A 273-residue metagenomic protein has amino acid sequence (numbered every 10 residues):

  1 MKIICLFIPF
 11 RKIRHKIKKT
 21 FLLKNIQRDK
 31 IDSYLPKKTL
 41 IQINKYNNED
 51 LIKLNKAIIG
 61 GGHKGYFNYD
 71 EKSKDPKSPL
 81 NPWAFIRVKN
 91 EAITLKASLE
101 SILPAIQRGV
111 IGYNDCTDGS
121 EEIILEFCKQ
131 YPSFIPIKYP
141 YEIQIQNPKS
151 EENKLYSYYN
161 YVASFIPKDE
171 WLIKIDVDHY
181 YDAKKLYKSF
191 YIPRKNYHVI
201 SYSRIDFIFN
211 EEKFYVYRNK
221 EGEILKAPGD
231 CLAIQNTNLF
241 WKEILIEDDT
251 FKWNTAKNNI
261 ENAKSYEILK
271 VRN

Functional and structural regions predicted by a protein language model:
I3-K72, K149-N160, H179-N273: Catalytic-site signature of metal-activated, phosphate-bearing donor transferases, centered on the GT-A/GT-A-like
G60-P79, G119-W171: Active-site-proximal specificity loops/subdomain of glycosyltransferases
H63-E71, E91-G109: Short, well-formed alpha-helical segments that are part of the catalytic scaffolds of diverse glycosyltransferases
P79-E100, D115: Active-site beta-to-alpha loop of glycosyltransferases that engages the nucleotide-sugar donor
A97-S101, I123, K185-S189: A short acidic, amphipathic alpha-helical/loop segment
Q107-D118, Y139: Short beta-strand/loop segment that forms part of the nucleotide-sugar
D169-Y180: Short beta-strand-to-loop acidic/aromatic patch adjacent to the donor-nucleotide binding site
